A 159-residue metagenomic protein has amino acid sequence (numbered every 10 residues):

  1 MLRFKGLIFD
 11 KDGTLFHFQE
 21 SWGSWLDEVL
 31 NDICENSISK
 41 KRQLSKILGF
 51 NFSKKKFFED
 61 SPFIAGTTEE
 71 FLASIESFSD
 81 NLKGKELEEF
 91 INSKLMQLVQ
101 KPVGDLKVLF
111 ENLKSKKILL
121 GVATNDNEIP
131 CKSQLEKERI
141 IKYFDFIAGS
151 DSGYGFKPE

Functional and structural regions predicted by a protein language model:
R3-K107, E111-K116: N-terminal helical cap/lid subdomain that shapes the substrate entry/recognition surface in HAD-like hydrolases
V99-K101, G121, D126-E159: Substrate-recognition "cap/lid" segment bordering the active-site pocket of phosphatases
